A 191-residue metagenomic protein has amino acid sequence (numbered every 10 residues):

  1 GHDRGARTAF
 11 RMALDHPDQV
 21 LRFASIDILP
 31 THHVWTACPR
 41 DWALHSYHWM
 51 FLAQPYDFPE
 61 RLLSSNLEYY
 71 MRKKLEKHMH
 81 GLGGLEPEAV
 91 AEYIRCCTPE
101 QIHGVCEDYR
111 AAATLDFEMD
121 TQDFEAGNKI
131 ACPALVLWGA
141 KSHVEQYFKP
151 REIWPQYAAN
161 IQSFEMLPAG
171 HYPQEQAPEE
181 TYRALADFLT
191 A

Functional and structural regions predicted by a protein language model:
G1-H2: Conserved alpha/beta-hydrolase "nucleophile elbow" surrounding the catalytic nucleophile
R7-L167, Q174, A186: Flexible "cap/lid" subdomain of the alpha/beta-hydrolase fold that forms the substrate-access gate
A184-A191: C-terminal alpha-helix
